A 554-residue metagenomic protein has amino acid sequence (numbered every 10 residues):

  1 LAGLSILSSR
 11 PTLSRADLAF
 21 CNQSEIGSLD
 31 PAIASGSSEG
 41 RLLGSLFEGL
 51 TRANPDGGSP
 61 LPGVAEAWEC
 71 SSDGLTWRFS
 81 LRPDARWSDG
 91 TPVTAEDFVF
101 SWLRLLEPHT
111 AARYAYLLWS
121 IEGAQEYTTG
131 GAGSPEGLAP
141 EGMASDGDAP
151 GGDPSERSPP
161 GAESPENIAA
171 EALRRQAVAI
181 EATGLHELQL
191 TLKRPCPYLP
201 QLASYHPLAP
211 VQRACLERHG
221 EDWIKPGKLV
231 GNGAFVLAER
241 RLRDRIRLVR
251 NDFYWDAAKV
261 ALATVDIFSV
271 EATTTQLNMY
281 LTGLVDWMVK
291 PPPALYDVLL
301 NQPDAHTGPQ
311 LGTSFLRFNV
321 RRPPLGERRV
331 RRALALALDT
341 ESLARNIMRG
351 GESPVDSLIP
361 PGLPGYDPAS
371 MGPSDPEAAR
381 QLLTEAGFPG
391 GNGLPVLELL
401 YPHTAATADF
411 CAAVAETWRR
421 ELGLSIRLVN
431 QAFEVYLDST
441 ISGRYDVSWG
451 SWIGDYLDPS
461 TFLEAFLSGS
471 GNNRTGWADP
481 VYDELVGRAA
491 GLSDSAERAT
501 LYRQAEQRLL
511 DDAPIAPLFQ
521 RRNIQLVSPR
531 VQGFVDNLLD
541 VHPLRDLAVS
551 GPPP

Functional and structural regions predicted by a protein language model:
C21-D73, S80, L103, K228-G231: N-terminal lobe/hinge region of extracytoplasmic solute-binding protein
N54-P55, T129-A144, D148, P159-A177 (+7 more regions): Gly/Pro-rich hinge or "lid" segments in bacterial periplasmic/extracellular proteins
A67-E122, Q189-T191, M279, P324: Aromatic- and charge-enriched surface segment that lines or borders ligand/interaction sites
E181, L424-Y436, I441, T461-P529 (+1 more regions): Extracytoplasmic/peripheral linker and loop segments enriched in polar/acidic and small residues with frequent Thr/Pro
L242, T384-G454, N523: Ligand/substrate-recognition segments at binding pockets and active sites
R250, G326-E416, R420, Q504 (+1 more regions): Append "and occasionally in soluble cytosolic enzymes with long acidic Gly/Pro-rich linkers
F253-D297: Ligand-site clamp/hinge motif
Q525-P554: Long beta-strand-rich cores associated with HINT superfamily self-processing modules
